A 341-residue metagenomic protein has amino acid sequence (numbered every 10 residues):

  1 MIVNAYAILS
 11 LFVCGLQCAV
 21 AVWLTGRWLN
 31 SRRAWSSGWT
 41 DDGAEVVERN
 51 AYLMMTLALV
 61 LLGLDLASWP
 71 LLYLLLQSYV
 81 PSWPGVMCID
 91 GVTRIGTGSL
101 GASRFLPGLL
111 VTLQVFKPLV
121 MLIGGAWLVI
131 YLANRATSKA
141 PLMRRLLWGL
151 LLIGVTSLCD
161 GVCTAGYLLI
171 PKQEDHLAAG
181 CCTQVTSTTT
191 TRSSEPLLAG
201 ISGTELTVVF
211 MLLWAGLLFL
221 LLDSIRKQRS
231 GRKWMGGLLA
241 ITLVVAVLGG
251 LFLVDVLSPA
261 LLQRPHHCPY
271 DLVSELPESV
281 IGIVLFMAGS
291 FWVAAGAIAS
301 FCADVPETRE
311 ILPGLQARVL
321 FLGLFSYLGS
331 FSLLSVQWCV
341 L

Functional and structural regions predicted by a protein language model:
M1-L257, R264-H267, S274-L341: Polytopic transmembrane helical bundles with strong interfacial aromatic enrichment
